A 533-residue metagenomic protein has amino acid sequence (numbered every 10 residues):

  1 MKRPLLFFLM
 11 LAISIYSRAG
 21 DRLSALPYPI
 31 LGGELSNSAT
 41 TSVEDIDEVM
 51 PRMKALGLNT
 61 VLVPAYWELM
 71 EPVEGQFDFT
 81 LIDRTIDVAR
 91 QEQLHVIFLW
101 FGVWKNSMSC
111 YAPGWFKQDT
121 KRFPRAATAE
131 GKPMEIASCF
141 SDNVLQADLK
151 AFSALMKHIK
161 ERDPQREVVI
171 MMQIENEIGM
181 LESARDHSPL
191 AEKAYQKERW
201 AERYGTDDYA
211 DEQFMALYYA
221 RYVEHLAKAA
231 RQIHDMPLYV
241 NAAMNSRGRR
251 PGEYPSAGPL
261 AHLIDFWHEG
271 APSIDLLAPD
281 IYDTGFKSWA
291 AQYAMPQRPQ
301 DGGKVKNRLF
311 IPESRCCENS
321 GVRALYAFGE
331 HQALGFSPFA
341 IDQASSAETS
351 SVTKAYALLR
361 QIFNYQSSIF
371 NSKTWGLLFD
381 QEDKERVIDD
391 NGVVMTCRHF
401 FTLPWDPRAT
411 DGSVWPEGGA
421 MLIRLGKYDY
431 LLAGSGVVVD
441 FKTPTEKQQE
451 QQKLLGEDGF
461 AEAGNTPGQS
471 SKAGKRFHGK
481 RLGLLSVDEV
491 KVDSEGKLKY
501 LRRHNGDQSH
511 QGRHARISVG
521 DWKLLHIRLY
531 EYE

Functional and structural regions predicted by a protein language model:
M10-I15, A19, S367-I369: Short, basic, low-complexity termini and linkers enriched in Ser/Thr/Gly/Pro that act as targeting/leader peptides
A19-N59: N-terminal carbohydrate-binding accessory modules
L31-S42, P64-I82, E130-K150, R162 (+4 more regions): The substrate-binding groove and active-site-proximal loops of carbohydrate-active enzymes, especially glycoside
I46-K121, Y219-D235: Aromatic-lined substrate-binding rim segments of carbohydrate-active enzymes
R122-I264: Polysaccharide-binding and catalytic clefts of secreted carbohydrate-active enzymes
H225-D235, H262-K373: Catalytic-core region of carbohydrate-active enzymes that cleave or remodel glycosidic bonds
V322-Q448, D458-G459, G468: Aromatic- and carboxylate-lined catalytic core of secreted/periplasmic carbohydrate-active enzymes
P407-V414, L431-E533: C-terminal beta-sandwich/jelly-roll accessory domains of carbohydrate-active enzymes
